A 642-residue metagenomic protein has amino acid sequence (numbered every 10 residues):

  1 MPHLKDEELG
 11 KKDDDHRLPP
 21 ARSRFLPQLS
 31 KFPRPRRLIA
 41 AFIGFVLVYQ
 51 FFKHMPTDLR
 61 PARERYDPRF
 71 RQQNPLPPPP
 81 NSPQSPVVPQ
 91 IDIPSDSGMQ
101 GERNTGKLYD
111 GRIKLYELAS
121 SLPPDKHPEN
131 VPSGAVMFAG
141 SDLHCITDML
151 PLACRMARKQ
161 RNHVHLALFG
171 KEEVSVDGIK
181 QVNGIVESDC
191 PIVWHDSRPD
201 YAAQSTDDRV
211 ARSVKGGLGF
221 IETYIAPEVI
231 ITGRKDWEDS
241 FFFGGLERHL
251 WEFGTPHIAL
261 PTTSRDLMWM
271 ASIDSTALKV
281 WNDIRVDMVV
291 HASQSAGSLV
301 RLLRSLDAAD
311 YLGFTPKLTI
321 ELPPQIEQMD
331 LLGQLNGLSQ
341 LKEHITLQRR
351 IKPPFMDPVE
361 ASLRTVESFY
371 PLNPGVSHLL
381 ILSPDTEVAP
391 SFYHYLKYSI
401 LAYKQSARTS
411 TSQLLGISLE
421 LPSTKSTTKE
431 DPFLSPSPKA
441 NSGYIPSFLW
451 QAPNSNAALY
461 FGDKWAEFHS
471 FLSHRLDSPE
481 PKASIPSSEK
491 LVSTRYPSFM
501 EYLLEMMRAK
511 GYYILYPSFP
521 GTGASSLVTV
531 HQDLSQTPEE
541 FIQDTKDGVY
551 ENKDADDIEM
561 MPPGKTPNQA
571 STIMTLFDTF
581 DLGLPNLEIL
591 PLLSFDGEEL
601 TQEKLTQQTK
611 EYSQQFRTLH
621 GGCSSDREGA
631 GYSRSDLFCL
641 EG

Functional and structural regions predicted by a protein language model:
M1-R34, E64-S82: Short, low-complexity, Lys/Arg-enriched N-terminal segments of secretory-pathway carbohydrate enzymes
H3, R22-L26, S30, R37 (+8 more regions): Terminal low-complexity segments of carbohydrate-biosynthetic enzymes
L108-F138, D142-L143, T223-A308: N-proximal low-complexity "stem/linker" segments adjacent to membrane-targeting elements
R155-Q160, R304-P316: Short, acidic, metal-binding catalytic loop of nucleotide-sugar glycosyltransferases
N162-E173, L318-E321: Short internal beta-strands
I185-F220, P261-W269, L322-L379: Active-site-proximal specificity loops/subdomain of glycosyltransferases
Y224-A226, G443, S447-V549: Catalytic core and acceptor-binding pocket of nucleotide-sugar-dependent glycosyltransferases
A389, Y393-S488: Conserved catalytic core of nucleotide-sugar-dependent glycosyltransferases
